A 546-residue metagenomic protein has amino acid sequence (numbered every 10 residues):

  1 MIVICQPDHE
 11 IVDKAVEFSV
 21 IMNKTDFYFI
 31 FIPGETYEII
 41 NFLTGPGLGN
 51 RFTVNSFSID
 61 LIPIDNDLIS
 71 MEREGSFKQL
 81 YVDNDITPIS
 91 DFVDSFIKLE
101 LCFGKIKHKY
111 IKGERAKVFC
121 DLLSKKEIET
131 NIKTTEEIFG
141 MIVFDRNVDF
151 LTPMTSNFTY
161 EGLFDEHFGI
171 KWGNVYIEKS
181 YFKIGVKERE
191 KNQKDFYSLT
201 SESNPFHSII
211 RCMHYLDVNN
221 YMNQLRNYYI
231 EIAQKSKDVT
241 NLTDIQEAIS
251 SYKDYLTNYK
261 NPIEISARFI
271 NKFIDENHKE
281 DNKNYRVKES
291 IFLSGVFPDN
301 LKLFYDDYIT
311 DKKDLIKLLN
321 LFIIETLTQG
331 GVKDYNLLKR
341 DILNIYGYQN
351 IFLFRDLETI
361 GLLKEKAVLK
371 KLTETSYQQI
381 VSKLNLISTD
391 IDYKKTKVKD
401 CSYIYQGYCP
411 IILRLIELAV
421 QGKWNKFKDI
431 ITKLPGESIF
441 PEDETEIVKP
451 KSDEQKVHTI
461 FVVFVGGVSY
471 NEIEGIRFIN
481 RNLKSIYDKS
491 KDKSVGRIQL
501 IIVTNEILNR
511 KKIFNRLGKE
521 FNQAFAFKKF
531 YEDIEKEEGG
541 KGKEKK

Functional and structural regions predicted by a protein language model:
M1-K546: Extended, well-folded catalytic/binding cores that form a central cleft or groove in large enzyme and scaffold domains
